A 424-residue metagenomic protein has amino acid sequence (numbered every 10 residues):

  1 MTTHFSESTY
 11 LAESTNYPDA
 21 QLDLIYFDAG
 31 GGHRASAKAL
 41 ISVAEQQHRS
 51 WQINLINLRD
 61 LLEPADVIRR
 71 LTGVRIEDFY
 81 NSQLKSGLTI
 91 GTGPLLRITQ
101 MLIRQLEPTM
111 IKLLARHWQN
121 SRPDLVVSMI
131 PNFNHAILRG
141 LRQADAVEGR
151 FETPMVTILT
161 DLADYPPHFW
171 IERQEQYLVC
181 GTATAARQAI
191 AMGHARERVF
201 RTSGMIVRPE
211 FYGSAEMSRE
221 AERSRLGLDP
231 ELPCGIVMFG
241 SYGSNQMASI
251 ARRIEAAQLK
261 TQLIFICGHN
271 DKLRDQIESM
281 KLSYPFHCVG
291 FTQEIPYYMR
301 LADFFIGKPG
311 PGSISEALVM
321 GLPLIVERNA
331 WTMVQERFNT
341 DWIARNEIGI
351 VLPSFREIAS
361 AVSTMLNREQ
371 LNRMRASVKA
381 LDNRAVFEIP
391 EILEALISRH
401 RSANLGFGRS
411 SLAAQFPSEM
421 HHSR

Functional and structural regions predicted by a protein language model:
S36, S86-G193, R198: Active-site and donor-binding regions of nucleotide-sugar-utilizing enzymes
A39-S121: Conserved N-terminal ligand/cofactor-binding loop architecture of enzyme catalytic domains
Q176-C234, F239-S241, H269: A nucleotide-sugar donor-handling region in carbohydrate enzymes
M217-S224, L228-L301: Donor-nucleotide binding loops and adjacent catalytic segments primarily of GT-B fold Leloir glycosyltransferases
P285, R300-S313: Acidic donor-binding loop of glycosyltransferase active sites
F305-G307, P323-M333: Short hydrophobic beta-strand element within catalytic cores of glycosyltransferases and related nucleotide-activated
A344-E347, P353-Q370: C-terminal "capping" alpha-helix adjacent to the active site of nucleotide-linked donor transferases in cell-envelope
E369-R424: C-terminal amphipathic helix plus adjacent low-complexity, charged tail appended to glycosyltransferase catalytic
